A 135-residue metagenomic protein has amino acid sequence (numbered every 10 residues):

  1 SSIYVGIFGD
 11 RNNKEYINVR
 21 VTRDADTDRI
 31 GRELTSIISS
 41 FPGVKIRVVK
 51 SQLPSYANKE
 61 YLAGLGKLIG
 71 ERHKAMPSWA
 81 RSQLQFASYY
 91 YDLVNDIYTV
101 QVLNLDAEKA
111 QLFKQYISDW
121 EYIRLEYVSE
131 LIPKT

Functional and structural regions predicted by a protein language model:
S1-A63, A80-Y116, S129-P133: Short glycine/threonine-rich beta-strand-turn micro-motifs
E71-A75: Compositionally biased low-complexity segments at domain edges in trafficked proteins and select soluble regulators
Q115-I123: Surface-exposed edge beta-strands and adjoining flexible/disordered loops or tails in beta-rich
